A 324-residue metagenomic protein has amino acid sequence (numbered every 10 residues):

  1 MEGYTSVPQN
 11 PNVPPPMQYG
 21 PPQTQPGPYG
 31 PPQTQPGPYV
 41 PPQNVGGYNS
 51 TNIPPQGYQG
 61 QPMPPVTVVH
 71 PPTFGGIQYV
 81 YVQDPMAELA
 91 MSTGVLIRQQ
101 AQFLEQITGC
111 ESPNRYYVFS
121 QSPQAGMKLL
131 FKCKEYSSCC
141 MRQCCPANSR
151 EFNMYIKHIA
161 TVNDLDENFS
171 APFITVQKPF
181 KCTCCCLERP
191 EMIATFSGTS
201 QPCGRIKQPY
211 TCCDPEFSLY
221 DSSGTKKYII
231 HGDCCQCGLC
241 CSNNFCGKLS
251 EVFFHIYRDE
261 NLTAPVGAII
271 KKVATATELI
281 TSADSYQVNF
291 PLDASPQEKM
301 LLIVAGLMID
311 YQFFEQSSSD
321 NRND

Functional and structural regions predicted by a protein language model:
E2-M17, P22, P32, G37 (+3 more regions): Low-complexity or membrane-interfacial segments used for flexible interactions
